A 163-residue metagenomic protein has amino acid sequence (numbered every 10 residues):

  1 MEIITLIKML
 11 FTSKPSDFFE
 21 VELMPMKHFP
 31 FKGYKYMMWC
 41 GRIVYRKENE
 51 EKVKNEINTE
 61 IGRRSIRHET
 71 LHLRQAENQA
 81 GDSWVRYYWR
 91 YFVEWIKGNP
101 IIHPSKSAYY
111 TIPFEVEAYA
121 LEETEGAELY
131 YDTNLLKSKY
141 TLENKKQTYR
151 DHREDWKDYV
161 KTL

Functional and structural regions predicted by a protein language model:
E2-S13, F19-Y34, M38, W84-L163: Metalloprotease/metallohydrolase-associated module, dominated by Zn2+-dependent proteases
K14-F19, H72, A76: Short, mixed-charge, low-aromatic patches
P30-Y36, I43-R67, Y109-Y110: Short pre-active-site segment immediately N-terminal to the catalytic Zn-binding motif
K47, R74-Q75, E122: Activation segment
E69-W89: Catalytic Zn2+-binding segment of zinc metalloproteases
